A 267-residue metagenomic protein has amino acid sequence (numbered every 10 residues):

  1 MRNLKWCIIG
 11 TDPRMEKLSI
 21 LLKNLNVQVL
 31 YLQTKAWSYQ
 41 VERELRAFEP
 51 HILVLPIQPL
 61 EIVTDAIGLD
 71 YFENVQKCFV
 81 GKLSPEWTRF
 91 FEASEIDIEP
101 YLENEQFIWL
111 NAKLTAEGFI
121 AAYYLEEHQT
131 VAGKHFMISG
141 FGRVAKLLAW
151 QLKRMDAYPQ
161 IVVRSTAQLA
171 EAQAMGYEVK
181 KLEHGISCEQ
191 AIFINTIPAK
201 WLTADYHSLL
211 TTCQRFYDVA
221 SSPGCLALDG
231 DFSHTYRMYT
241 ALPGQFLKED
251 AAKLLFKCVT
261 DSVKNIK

Functional and structural regions predicted by a protein language model:
R2, I52-A132, C258, N265: Glycine/serine-rich phosphate-binding loop and adjoining beta1-alpha1 elements at the start of nucleotide-handling
R2-K5, V75, A132-H135, Q190 (+1 more regions): Phosphate-coordination loops involved in phosphoryl transfer and adenosine-cofactor binding
L4-E44: N-terminal glycine-/charge-rich "phosphate-binding" loop or analogous flexible N-terminal tail
W6-L18, L22, A132-K153: Glycine-rich adenosine-cofactor-binding loop
D12, Q33-K35, S84, R164-T166 (+1 more regions): Residues in the short beta-alpha loop(s) of Rossmann-like NAD(P)-binding domains
L25-Y39, M155-M175: NAD(P)-binding Rossmann-fold cofactor-contacting core
Q58-C78, A172-F246: Rossmann-like adenosine-cofactor binding region
K82-Y101, Y217-K264: Rossmann-fold NAD(P)-binding glycine/threonine-rich loop
